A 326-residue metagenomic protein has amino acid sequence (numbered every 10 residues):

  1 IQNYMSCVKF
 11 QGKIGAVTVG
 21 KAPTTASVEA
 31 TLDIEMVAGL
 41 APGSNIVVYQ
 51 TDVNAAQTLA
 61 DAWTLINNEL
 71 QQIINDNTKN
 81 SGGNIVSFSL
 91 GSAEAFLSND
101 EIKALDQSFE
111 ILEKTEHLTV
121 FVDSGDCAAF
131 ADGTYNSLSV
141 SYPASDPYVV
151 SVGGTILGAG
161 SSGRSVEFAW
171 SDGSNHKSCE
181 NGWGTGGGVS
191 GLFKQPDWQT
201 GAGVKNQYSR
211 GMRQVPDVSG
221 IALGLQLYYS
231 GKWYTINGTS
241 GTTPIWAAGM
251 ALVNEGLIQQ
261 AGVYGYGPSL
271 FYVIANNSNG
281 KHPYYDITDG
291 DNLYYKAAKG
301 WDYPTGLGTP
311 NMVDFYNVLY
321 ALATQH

Functional and structural regions predicted by a protein language model:
I1-G154, S178, T185, S190-G238 (+5 more regions): Substrate-binding/charge-relay-adjacent region of secreted/lumenal peptidase catalytic domains
E94-A95, A159-S161: Short glycine-rich, flexible loops that bind phosphorylated cofactors or substrates
I156, G160, G191, G203 (+3 more regions): An often Trp-containing, charged/polar helix-loop segment at the C-terminal end of enzyme catalytic cores
S161-W170: Substrate-binding cleft/loops of secretory-pathway carbohydrate-active enzymes
S162-G163, A247, F315-N317: N-terminal low-complexity, intrinsically disordered patches enriched in charged
D172-G173, G188: C-terminal non-catalytic accessory extensions
A247-E255: Short glycine/serine- and small hydrophobic-enriched flexible loop segments
